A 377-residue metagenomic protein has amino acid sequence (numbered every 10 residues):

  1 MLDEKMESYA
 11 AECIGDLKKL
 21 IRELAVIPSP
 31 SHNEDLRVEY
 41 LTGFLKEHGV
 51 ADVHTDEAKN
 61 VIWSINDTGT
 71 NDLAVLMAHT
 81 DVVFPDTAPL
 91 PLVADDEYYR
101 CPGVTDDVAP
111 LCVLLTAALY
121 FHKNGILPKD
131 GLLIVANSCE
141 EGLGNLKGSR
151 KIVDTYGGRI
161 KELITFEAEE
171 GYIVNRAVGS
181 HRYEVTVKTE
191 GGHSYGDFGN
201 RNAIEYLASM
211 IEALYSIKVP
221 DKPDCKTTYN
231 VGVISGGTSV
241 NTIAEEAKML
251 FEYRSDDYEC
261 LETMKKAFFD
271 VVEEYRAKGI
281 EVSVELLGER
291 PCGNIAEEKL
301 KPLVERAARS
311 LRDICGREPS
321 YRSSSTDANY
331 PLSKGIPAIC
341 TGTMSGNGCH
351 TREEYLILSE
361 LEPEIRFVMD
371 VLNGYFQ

Functional and structural regions predicted by a protein language model:
M1-I27, A177-G179: N-terminal hydrophobic or amphipathic helices/low-complexity stretches enriched in small/hydrophobic/Pro/Gly
M1-K5, E12, E169, N175 (+2 more regions): Metal-dependent amide/peptide-bond hydrolase catalytic core, centered on the "pita-bread" metallohydrolase fold
L20-E23, S29-N71, P91: A non-catalytic alpha/beta surface segment that caps or lines the substrate-entry region of metallo-dependent hydrolase
L41, L111-F121, I152, L207-M210 (+2 more regions): Buried hydrophobic packing segments
N71-A136, Y156, P363: Active-site metal-coordination/substrate-binding segment of hydrolases, especially metallo-dependent peptidases
T80-V82, Y98, V135-G144, F166-E170 (+2 more regions): Acidic, glycine-rich active-site loops and adjacent beta-strand->loop/helix elements that engage anionic groups
D81-D95, I160, R176-T186, I339: Acidic-glycine-rich active-site phosphate/pyrophosphate-binding loop
V108, C112-S180, F376-Q377: Acidic/histidine-rich catalytic neighborhood of metal-dependent amide-processing enzymes
